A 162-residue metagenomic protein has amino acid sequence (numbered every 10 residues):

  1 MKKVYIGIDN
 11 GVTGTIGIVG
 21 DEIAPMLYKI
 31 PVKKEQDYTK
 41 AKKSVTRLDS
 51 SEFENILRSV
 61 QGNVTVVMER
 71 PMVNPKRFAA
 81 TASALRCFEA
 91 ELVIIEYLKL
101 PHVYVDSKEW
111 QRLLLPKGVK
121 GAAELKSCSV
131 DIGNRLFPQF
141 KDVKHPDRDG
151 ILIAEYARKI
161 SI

Functional and structural regions predicted by a protein language model:
M1-I162: Phosphate- and other anionic-substrate recognition elements at nucleic-acid/protein interfaces
